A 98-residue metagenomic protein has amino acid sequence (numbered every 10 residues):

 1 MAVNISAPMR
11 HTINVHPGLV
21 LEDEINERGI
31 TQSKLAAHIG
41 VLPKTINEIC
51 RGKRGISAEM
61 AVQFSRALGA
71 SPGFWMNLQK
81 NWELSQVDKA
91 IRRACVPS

Functional and structural regions predicted by a protein language model:
A2-I30: A short, Lys/Arg-rich alpha-helix, primarily the initiator
E22, N47, A61-S65: Amphipathic alpha-helical segments within well-ordered protein domains
N26, G40, R51-K53, K80: Residue-level detection of the helix-turn-helix DNA-binding "recognition helix"
E27, H38, A67: Residues within the alpha-helical elements of helix-turn-helix
I30-E48: Short alpha-helical DNA-recognition segment
K53-A67, E83: Short, basic-rich loop-to-helix N-cap that marks the start of a DNA-contacting helix
S71-V96: Short amphipathic recognition helices of helix-turn-helix/homeodomain-type DNA-binding modules
